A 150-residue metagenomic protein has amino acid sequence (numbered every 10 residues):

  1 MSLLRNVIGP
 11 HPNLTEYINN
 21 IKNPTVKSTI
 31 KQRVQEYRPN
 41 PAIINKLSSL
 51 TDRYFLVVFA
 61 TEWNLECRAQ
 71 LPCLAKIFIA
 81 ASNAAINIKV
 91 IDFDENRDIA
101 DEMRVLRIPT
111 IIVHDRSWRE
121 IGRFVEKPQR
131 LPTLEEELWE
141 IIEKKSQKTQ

Functional and structural regions predicted by a protein language model:
M1-F55, E143-Q150: N-terminal leader/targeting and pre-domain segments
Q35, I79, D101: Short polybasic/polar patches that bind polyanions
I43-A80: Local sequence-structure signature of Cys/Sec-based thiol-disulfide redox active-site neighborhoods
V57-E62, L74, N83-D98: Thiol-based oxidoreductase modules, predominantly thioredoxin-like and allied folds used for disulfide exchange
Q70-F78, I86-I91, V105, V125-K127: "Short basic amphipathic alpha-helical interaction patches in structured regions
I79-N83, S146-T149: Alpha-helix termini
E102, R107, I112-Q150: Non-catalytic, surface beta->alpha helical segment in thiol-disulfide oxidoreductase systems
